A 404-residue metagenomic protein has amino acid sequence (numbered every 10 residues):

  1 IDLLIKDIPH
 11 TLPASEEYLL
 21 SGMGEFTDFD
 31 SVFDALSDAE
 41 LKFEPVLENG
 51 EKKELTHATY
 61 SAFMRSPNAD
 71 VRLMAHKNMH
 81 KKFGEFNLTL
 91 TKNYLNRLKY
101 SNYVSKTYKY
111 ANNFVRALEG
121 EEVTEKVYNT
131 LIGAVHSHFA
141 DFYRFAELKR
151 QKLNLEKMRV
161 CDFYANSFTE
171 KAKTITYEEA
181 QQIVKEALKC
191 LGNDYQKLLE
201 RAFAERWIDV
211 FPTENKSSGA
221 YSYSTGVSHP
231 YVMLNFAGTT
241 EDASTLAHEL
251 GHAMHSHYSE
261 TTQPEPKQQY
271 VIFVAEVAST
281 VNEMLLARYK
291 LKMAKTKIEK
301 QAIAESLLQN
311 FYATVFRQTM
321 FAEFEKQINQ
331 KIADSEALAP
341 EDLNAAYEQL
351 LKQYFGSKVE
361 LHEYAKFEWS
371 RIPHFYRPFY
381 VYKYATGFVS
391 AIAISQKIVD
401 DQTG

Functional and structural regions predicted by a protein language model:
I1-E170: A well-structured
D2-H10, D28, E122, Q151 (+7 more regions): C-terminal, non-catalytic "cap/extension" segments appended to globular domains
K109, A237-S259, E276-S279, M284 (+2 more regions): Active-site recognition of the HExxH zinc-binding catalytic motif
K152-C190, Q196-K197, H255, L308-T314 (+2 more regions): Long, K/E/R/D-enriched contiguous segments that form extended
A172-Y177, I183, C190, T225-A247: Short pre-active-site segment immediately N-terminal to the catalytic Zn-binding motif
K173-I175, I208-S228: Catalytic zinc-binding patch centered on the HExxH motif and its immediate surroundings that defines zinc-dependent
C190-K197, Y223, H252, S256-P264 (+1 more regions): Conserved helix-loop functional segments at active or binding sites
Q269-E299, L307-Q309, A313, G387: Post-HExxH zinc-binding segment in Zn-dependent metallohydrolases
